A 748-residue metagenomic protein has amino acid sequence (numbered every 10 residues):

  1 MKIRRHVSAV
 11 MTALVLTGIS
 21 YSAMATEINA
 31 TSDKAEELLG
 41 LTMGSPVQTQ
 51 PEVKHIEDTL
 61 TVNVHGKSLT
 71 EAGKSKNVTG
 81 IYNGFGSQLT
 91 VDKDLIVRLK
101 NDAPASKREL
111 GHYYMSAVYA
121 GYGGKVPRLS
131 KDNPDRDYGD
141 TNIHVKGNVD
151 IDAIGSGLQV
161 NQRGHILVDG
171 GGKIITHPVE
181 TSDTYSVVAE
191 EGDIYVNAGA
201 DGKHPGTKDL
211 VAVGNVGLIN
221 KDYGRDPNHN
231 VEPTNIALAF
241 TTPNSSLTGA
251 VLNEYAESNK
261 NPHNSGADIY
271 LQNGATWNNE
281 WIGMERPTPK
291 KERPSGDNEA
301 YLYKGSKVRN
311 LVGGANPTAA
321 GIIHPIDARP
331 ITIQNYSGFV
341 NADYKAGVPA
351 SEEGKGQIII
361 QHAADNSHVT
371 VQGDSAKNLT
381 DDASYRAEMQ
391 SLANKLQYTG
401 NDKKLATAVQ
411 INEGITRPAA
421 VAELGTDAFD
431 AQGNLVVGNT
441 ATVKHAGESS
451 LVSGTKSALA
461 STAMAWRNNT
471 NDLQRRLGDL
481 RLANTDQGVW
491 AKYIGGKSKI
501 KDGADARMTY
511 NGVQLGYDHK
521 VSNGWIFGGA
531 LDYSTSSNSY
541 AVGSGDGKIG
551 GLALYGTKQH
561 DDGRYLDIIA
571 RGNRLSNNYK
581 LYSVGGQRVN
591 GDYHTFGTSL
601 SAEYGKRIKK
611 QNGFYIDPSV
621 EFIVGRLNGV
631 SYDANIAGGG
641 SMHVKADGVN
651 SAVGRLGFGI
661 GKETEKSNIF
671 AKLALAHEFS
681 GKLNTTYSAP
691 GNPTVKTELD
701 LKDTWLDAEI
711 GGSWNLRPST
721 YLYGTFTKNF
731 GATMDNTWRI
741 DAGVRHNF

Functional and structural regions predicted by a protein language model:
M1-A25: Gram-negative bacterial Sec-dependent N-terminal signal peptides
K2, T26-E27, V340-G356, V369-D518: Outer-membrane translocation/initiation segment of Type V secreted surface proteins
I28-A30, Q48-D58, Q88-L95, V126-K131 (+9 more regions): All-beta strand scaffolds that present successive hydrophobic residues in beta-strands
N29-V47, H65-G86, R98-T141, D150-H165 (+6 more regions): Extracellular beta-strand/beta-solenoid scaffold signature
D193-I194, K208-D209, N215-Y398: Extracellular beta-strand/loop-rich repeat segments of large surface/secreted proteins
H445-N612, F726-T727, A732, T737 (+1 more regions): Outer membrane beta-barrel translocator domains of Type V secretion systems
K456, G503-T509, A541-G543, S576-H594 (+2 more regions): Solvent-exposed, glycine/polar-rich loop segments of beta-barrel outer-membrane systems
K610, H643-F748: Outer membrane beta-barrel transmembrane domains
